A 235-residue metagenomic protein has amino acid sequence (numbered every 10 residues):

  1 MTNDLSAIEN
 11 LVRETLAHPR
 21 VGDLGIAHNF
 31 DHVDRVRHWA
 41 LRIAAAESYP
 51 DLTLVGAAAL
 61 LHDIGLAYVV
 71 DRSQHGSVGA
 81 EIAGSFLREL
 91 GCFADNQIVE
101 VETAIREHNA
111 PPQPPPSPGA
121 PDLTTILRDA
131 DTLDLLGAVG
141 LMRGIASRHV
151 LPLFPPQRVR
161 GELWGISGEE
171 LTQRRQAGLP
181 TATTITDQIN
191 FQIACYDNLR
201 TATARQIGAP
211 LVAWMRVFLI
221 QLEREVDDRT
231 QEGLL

Functional and structural regions predicted by a protein language model:
M1-V78, R88: Acidic/His-rich, divalent-metal-binding segments that scaffold phosphate/diphosphate chemistry
N3, A7-L11, Q97-E100, A104 (+4 more regions): Exposed alpha-helical structural elements
L11-E14, A58, E100-H108, R148: Short acidic/histidine-centered micro-motifs embedded in hydrophobic/aromatic stretches that mark compact functional
V12, A40-I43, A83, I105 (+1 more regions): Hydrophobic alpha-helical packing residues
G22-S48, L61, P112-L235: Divalent metal-dependent phosphate-bond-processing catalytic cores, especially two-metal-ion Mg2+/Mn2+ enzymes that act
Y49-L60, D95-A104, D122-I126: Alpha-helical scaffolds flanking conserved acidic
D63-I64, E107-P111: A short structural micro-motif
V78-G84, L90-E107, P115-P121: Helix-adjacent hinge/juxtasegments
